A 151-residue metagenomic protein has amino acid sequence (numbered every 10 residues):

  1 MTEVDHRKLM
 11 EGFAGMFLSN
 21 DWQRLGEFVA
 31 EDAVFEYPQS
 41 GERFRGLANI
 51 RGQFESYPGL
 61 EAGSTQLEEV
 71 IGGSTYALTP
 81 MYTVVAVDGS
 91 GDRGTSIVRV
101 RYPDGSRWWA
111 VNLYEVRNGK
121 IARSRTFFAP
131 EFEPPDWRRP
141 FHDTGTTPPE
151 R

Functional and structural regions predicted by a protein language model:
M1-R151: C-terminal and inter-domain tail/linker signature
